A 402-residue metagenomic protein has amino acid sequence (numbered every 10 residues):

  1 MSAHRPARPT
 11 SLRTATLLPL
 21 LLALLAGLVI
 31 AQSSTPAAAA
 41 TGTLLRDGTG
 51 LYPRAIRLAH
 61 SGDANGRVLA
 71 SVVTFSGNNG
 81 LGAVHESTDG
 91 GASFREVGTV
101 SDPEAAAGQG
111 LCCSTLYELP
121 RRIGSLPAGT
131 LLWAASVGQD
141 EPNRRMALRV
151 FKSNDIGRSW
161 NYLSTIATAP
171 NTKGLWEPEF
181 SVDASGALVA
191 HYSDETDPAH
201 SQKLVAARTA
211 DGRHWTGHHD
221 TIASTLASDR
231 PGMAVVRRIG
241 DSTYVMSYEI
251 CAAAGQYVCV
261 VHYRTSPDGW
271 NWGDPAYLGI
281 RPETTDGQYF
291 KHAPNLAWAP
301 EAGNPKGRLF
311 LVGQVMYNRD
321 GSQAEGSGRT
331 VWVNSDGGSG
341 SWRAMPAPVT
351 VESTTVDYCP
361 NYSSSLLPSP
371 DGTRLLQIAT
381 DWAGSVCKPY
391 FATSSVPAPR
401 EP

Functional and structural regions predicted by a protein language model:
M1-A37: Secretory targeting and sorting signals
A40-T41, H85-G98, F151-L163, R208-G217 (+3 more regions): Asp-box/BNR beta-propeller loop motif
R54-S76, T115-E118, S125-R144, R149-F151 (+6 more regions): Hydrophobic core segments of beta-strands in well-ordered, beta-rich domains
N78-V84, P142-R149, P198-V205, A254-Y263 (+2 more regions): Structural motif
L81-V84, G90-G138: Blade-loop segments of beta-propeller domains
C251, V258-V261, D286-G338: Loop/turn-rich, solvent-exposed surfaces of beta-rich toroidal or solenoidal domains
I280-K291, S341-S369: Conserved blade-ending motifs and adjacent loop-strand segments that build the rim/top face of beta-propeller domains
L366-P402: Blade-level signature of beta-propeller repeat domains, shared across WD40, Kelch, NHL, RCC1 and BNR/Asp-box propellers
